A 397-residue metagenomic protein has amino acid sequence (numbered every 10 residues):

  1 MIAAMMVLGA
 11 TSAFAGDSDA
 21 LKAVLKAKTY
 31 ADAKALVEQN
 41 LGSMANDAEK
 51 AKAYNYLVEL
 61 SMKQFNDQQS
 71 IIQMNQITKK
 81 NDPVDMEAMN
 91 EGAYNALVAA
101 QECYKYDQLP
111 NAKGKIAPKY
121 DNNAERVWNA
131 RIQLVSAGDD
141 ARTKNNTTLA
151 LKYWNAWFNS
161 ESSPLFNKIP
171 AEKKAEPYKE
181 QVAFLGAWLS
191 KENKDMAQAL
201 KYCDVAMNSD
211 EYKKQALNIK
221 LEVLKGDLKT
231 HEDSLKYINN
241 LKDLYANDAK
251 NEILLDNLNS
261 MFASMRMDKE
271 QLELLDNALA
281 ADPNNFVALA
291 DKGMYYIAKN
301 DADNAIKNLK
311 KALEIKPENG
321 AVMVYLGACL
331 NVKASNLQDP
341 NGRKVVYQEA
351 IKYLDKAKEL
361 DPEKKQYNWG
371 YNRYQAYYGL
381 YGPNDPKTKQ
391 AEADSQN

Functional and structural regions predicted by a protein language model:
K28, N145, K194, L228-E232 (+5 more regions): Residue-level detector of the short coil/turn that links helix A to helix B within each tetratricopeptide repeat
G42-A45, K105, N159, V205-N208 (+5 more regions): Conserved structural position within tetratricopeptide repeats
A45-A48, Q108, S162, E211-Y212 (+4 more regions): Short coil turns that delineate tetratricopeptide repeat
A53, F166-P170, V182, Q215-A216 (+4 more regions): TPR alpha-solenoid repeat register
Y56, P170-E172, Y178, L185-W188 (+5 more regions): Canonical tetratricopeptide repeat
M62-T148, K152, A156, S160-Q181 (+2 more regions): Short coil/linker segments at helix-helix boundaries
